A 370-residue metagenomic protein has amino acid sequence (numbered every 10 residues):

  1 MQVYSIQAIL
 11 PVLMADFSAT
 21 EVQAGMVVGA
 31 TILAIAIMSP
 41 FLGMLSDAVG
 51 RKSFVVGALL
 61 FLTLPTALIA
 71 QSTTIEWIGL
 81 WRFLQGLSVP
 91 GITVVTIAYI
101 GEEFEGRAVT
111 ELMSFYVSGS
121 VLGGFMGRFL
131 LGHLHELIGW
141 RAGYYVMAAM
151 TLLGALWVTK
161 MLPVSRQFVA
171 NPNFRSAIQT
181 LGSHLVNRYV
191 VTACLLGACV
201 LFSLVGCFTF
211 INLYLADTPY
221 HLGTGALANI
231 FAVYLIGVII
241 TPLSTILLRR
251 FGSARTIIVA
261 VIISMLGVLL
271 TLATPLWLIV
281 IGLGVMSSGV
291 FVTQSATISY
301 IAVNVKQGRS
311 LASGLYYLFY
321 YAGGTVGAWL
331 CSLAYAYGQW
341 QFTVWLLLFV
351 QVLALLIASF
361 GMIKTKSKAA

Functional and structural regions predicted by a protein language model:
M1-E21, S39-L42, C207-L213: Extracytoplasmic
S18, G50, Q71-W77, S88 (+2 more regions): Helix-breaking motifs and short loop linkers at transmembrane-helix boundaries and internal kinks in secondary membrane
I37-E76: Conserved MFS/SLC helix-loop-helix module at the cytosolic interface between two early adjacent transmembrane helices
P65, E76-L84, W277-V285: Paired small-residue
W77, G106, S114-L162: Helix-loop-helix hairpin linking two adjacent transmembrane segments in secondary transporters
W81-L122: Cytoplasmic helix-loop-helix junction between adjacent transmembrane helices in 12-TM secondary transporters
P163-A193: Juxtamembrane intracellular "pre-TM" segments in multi-pass secondary transporters
A254-T297: C-terminal transmembrane helical hairpin of 12-TM major facilitator-type secondary transporters
